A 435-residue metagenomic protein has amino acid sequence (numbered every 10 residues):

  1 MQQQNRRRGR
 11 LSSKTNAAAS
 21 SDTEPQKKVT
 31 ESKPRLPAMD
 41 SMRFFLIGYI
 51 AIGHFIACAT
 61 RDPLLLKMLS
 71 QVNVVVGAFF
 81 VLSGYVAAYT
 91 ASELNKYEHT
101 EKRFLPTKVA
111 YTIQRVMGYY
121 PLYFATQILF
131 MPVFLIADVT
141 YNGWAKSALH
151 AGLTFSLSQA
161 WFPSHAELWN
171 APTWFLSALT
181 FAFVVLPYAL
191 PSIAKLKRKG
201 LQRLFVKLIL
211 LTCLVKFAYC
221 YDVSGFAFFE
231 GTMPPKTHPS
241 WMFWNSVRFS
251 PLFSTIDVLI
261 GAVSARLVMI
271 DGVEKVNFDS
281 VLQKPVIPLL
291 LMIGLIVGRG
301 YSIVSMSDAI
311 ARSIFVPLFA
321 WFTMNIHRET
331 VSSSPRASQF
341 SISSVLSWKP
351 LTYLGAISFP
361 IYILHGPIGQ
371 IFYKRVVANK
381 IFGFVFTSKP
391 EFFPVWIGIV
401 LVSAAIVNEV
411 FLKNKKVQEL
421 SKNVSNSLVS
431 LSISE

Functional and structural regions predicted by a protein language model:
M1-M233, S254, V281-V286, S344-V345 (+3 more regions): Membrane-cytosol interface segments of multi-pass membrane proteins, especially ER/Golgi lipid-handling enzymes
A88-K96, L135-I136, Y188-K197, A262-V273 (+3 more regions): Structural signal for the C-terminal ends of transmembrane alpha-helices and the immediately following loop
F228-T232, T237, W241-P251, I260: Membrane-interfacial catalytic/cofactor-binding modules of polytopic membrane enzymes
P235, W241, V268-G272, L282: Membrane-interfacial loop- and helix-cap regions that link adjacent transmembrane helices in polytopic membrane proteins
S250-V258, A262-S264, Q283-K416: Alpha-helical transmembrane segments of multi-pass integral membrane proteins
V276-D279: Secreted, luminal/periplasmic, and some membrane-associated catalytic domains that remodel anionic oxygen-ester
